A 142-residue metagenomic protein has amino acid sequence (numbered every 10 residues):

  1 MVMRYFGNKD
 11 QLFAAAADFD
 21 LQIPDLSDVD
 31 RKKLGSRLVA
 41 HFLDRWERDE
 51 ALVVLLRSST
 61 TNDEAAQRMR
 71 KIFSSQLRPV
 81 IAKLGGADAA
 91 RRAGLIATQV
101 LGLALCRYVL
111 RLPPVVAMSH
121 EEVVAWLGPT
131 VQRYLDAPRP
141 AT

Functional and structural regions predicted by a protein language model:
Y5-D25: An amphipathic alpha-helix adjacent to DNA-recognition modules
K9, M69-L77, L127: Hydrophobic/aromatic residues within well-ordered alpha-helical segments
A17, L43-S74: Amphipathic alpha-helical segments used for helix-helix packing
Q22-V53, A87, V124: Hydrophobic alpha-helical connector segments
F42, L55-S59, I96-V100, A104: Short alpha-helical scaffolding segments that buttress acidic/His motifs in well-ordered protein cores
L56-R57, R78-A82: Amphipathic alpha-helical segments within well-ordered protein domains
R70, I81-Y134, P138-T142: Hydrophobic/aromatic-rich alpha-helical bundle segments in the mid-to-C-terminal region
